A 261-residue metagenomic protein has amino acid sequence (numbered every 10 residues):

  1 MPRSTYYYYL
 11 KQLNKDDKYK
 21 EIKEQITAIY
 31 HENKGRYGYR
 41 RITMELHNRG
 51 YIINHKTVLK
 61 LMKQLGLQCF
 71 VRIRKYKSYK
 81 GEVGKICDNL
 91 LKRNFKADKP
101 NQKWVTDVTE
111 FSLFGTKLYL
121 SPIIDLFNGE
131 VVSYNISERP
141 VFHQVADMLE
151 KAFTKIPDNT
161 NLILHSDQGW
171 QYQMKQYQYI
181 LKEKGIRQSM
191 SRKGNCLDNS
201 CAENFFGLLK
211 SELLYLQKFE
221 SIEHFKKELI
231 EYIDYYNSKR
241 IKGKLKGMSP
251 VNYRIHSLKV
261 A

Functional and structural regions predicted by a protein language model:
M1-T5, E21, Q144, Q176 (+5 more regions): Generic alpha-helical secondary structure signal
R3-K99, N195, V251-L258: Basic, flexible linker segments flanking DNA-binding modules in nucleic acid-interacting mobile-element proteins
Y6, I26, I42, V58 (+13 more regions): Mobile genetic element proteins and their domesticated derivatives, centered on retroelements and DNA transposons
Y8, E130-Y134, Q188-S191, Y215-L216: Short small-residue beta-strand/loop micro-motif enriched in glycine and branched aliphatics
K80-E82, S166-Q168, M174-K175, M190-K210 (+2 more regions): RNase H-like two-metal-ion nuclease catalytic core shared by retroviral integrases and related mobile-element nucleases
R93, A97-V132, E138-P140: An active-site-proximal beta-strand-loop segment
N135-P157: Active-site beta-loop-alpha junctions of metal-dependent nucleic acid enzymes, especially the RNase H-like/DDE
K175, K182-I186, L208-A261: C-terminal domain-tail junction helix/linker
